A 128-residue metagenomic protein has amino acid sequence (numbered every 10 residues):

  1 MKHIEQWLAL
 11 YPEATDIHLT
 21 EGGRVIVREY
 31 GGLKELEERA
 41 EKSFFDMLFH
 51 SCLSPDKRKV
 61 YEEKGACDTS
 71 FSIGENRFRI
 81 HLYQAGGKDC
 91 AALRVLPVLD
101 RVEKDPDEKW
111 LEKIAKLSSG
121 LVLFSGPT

Functional and structural regions predicted by a protein language model:
M1-A66, F71-E75: N-terminal anchoring/assembly modules that precede and organize ATP-driven motor systems
G22, P127-T128: Short, ordered loop/turn segments at secondary-structure junctions
E35-R39, S51-G126: P-loop NTP-binding catalytic core
